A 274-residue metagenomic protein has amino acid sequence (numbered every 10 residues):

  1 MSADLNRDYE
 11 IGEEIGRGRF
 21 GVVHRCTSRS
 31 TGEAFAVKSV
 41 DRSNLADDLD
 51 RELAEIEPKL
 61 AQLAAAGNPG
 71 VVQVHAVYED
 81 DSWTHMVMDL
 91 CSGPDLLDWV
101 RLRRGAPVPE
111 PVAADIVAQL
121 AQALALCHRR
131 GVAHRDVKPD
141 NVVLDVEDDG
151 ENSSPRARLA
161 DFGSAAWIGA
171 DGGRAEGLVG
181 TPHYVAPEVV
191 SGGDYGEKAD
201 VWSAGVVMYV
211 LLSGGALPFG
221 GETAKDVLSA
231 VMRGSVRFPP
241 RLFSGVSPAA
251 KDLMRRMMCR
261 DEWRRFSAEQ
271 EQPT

Functional and structural regions predicted by a protein language model:
V22: Conserved N-lobe ATP-binding subsite of Hanks-type protein kinase domains, especially the beta3 VAIK lysine
V40-A65: Conserved N-lobe beta3->alphaC-helix segment of eukaryotic protein kinase catalytic domains
V72, D81-D89, L97-D98: A conserved loop-to-beta-strand element in the N-lobe of protein kinase catalytic cores that borders the ATP-binding
A76-V77: A short, aromatic-enriched beta-strand patch in the conserved N-lobe beta-sheet of the protein kinase catalytic domain
I116-V117: Activation segment signature within eukaryotic-like protein kinase domains
D200: Conserved catalytic-loop aspartate of Hanks-type protein kinases
